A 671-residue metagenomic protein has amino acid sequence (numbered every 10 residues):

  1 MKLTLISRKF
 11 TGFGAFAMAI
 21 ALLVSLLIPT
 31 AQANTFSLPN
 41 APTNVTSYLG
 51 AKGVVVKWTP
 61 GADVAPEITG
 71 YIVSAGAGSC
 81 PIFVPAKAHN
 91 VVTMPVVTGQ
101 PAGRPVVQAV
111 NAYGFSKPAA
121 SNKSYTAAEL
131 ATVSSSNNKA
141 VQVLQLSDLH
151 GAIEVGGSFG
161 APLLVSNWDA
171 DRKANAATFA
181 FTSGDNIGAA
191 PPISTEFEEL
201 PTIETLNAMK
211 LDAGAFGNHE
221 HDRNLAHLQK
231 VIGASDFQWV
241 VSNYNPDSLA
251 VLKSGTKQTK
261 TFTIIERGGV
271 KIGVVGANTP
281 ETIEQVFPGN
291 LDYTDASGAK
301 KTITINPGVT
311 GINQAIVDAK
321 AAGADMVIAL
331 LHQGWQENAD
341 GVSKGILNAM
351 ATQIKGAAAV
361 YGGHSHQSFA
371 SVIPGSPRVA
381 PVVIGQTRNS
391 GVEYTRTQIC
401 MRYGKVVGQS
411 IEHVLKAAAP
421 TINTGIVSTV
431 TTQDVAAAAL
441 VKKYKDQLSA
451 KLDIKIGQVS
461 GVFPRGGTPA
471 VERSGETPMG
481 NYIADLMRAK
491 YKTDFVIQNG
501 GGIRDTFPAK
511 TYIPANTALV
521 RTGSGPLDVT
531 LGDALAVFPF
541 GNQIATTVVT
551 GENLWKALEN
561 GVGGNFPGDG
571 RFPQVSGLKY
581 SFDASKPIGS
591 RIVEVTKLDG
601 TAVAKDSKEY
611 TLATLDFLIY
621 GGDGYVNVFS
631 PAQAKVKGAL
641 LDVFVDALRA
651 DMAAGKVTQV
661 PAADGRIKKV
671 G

Functional and structural regions predicted by a protein language model:
L3-A17: Bacterial N-terminal signal peptides that target proteins for export
A15-L26: Bacterial N-terminal signal peptides
N34-E67, Y113-A131: Pro/Thr/Ser/Gly-rich low-complexity, intrinsically disordered linker/stalk tracts
P42, W58, V73, V97 (+1 more regions): An aromatic-rich alpha-helical recognition segment common to small helix-rich domains
G70-P101: Recognizes extended acidic, P/S/T-rich segments that occur within or adjacent to Ig-like beta-sandwich modules
M94-S116: Beta-strand-rich modules
L130-T424, S474, M479-L486, G564-N565 (+1 more regions): Acidic, metal/ion-coordinating pockets
V133, N137-L146, G151-E154, K173 (+4 more regions): Catalytic centers of hydrolytic enzymes
